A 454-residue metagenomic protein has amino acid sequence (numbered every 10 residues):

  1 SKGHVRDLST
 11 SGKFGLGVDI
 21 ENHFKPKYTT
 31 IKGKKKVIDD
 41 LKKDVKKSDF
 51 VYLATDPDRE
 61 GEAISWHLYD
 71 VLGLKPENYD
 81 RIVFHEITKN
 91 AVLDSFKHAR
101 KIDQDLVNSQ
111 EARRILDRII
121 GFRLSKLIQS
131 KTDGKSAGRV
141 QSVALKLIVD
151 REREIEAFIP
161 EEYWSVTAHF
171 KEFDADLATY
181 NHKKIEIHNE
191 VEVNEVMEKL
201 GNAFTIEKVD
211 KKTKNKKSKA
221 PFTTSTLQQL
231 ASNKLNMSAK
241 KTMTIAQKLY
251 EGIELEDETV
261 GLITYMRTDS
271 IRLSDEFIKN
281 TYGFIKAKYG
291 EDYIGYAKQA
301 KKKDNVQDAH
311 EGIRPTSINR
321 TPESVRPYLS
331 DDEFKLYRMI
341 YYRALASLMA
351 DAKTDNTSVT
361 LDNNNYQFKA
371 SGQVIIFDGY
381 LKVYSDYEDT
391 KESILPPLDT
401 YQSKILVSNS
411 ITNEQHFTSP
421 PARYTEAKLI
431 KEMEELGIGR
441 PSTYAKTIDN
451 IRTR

Functional and structural regions predicted by a protein language model:
S1-R114, I120, N181, N409: Intrinsically disordered, low-complexity regulatory segments
K2-T30, A137-E251, G283-K298, K302-D304 (+1 more regions): Long, highly charged, low-complexity internal segments
K27-T29, T55-P57, L74-D80, A99-V107 (+5 more regions): Short, polar/flexible loop-turn hinges at active-site or ligand-entry regions and domain interfaces
G33, D39-D40, W66, I87-F170 (+1 more regions): C-terminal or mid-to-C-terminal helical accessory/interaction module adjacent to the motor/catalytic core
D40, D44, A63-V71, A91-S95 (+8 more regions): Alpha-helical scaffold elements adjacent to nucleotide-binding pockets in ATP/GTP-utilizing enzyme cores
N78-R81, D105, V260-M266, D355: Interdomain boundary/hinge elements
H85-N90, T224-S225, I245-E254, E258-R267 (+1 more regions): Short, conserved phosphate-binding/catalytic loop or strand-edge motifs used in phosphoryl-/nucleotidyl-transfer
T259-I285, K446-R454: Accessory beta->alpha helical hairpin/"wing" motif in late/C-terminal subdomains of nucleic-acid enzymes
